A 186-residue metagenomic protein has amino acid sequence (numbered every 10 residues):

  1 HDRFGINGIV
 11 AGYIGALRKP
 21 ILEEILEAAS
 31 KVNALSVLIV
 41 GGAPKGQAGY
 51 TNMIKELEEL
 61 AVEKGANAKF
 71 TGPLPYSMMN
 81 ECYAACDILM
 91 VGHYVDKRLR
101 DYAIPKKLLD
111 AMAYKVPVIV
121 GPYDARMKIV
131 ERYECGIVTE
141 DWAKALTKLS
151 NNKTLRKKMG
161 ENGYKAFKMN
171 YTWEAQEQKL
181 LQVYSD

Functional and structural regions predicted by a protein language model:
G5-P20, L26-K31, V37-V40: Conserved donor-binding/catalytic core segment of Leloir-type glycosyltransferases
Y13-R18, G42, G72-P73, C135 (+1 more regions): Conserved donor-binding loops in enzymes that form glycosidic bonds
R18-P20, P75-E81, L89-L109, V120-K128: Nucleotide-sugar-dependent
I39, G92, V120, V138-T139: Hydrophobic residues in well-ordered beta-strands that form the structural core
G41, T51-E81: Nucleotide-activated donor-binding/catalytic signature segment of Leloir-type glycosyltransferases, i.e., the conserved
D87, A113-V116: A short alpha->beta transition loop at the rim of the catalytic pocket in nucleotide-sugar-dependent
R132-D141, K148-K153: Conserved acidic donor-binding segment of nucleotide-sugar-dependent glycosyltransferases
K148, L155-N170, K179-Q182: A short, well-ordered alpha-helix in the C-terminal region of glycosyltransferases
